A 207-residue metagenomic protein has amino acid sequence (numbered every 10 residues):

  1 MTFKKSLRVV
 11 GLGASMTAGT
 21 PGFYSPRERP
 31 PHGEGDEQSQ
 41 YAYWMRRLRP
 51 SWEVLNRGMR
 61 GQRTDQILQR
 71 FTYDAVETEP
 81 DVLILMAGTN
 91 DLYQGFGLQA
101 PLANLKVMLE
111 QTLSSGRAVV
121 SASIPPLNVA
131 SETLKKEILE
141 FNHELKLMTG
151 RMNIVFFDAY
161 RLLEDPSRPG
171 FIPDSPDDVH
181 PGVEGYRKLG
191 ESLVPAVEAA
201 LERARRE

Functional and structural regions predicted by a protein language model:
M1-R57, T72-E79: Serine-esterase "nucleophile elbow" of acetyl-processing enzymes
V10, S39, R49-T78, D91-V119: Internal alpha/beta domain cores that form substrate/cofactor-binding pockets in large enzymes and binding proteins
L12-A14, R57-R60, M86-T89, A122-P126 (+1 more regions): Active-site-proximal beta-strand/loop segments in catalytic clefts of secreted hydrolases
A18-P21, R57, Q66, K106 (+3 more regions): A structural signal for the main folded, soluble domain(s) of proteins
F23-Y24, G95-Q99, S131-K136: Short, solvent-exposed loop/turn segments at secondary-structure boundaries
A42, L68, L102-L105, N142 (+2 more regions): Extracytoplasmic/secreted envelope proteins and their assembly/folding machinery, especially bacterial periplasmic
V82: Short, Asp-centered acidic motifs that coordinate Mg2+ and/or phosphate in catalytic or ligand-binding sites
P126-E207: Catalytic His-Asp segment of secreted/periplasmic serine-dependent ester chemistry enzymes
